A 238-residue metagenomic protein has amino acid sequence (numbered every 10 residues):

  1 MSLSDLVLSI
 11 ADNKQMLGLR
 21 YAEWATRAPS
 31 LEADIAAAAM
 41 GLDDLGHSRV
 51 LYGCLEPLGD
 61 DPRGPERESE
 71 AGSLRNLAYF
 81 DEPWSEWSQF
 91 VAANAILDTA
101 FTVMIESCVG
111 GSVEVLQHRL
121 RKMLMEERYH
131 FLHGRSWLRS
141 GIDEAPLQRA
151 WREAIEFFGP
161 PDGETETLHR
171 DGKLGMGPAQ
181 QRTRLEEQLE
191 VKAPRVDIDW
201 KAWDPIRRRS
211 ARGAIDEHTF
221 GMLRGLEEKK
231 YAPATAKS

Functional and structural regions predicted by a protein language model:
M1-L8, E68-N94, G111, F157-L174: Acidic/His metal-coordination segments adjacent to aromatic residues that form catalytic metal sites in metalloenzymes
S2-S9, A28-H47, F90, V115-Y129: Alpha-helical scaffold segments that form or flank carboxylate-/histidine-based iron centers
A11-D12, D61-L74, V191, R195: Acidic, low-complexity proline/glycine-rich segments
N13-Y21, H47, L97-M104, H130: Amphipathic, well-ordered alpha-helical segments in soluble domains
L17-A39, F101-Q117: Helix-loop segments that flank and shape redox-cofactor active sites
G41-E68, G134-R139: Conserved alpha-helical segments that form or flank metal/cofactor-binding pockets of metalloenzymes
A78-H133: Internal, conserved structured core segments that host functional sites
E144-S238: Extended, helix-rich structural scaffolds rather than catalytic motifs
